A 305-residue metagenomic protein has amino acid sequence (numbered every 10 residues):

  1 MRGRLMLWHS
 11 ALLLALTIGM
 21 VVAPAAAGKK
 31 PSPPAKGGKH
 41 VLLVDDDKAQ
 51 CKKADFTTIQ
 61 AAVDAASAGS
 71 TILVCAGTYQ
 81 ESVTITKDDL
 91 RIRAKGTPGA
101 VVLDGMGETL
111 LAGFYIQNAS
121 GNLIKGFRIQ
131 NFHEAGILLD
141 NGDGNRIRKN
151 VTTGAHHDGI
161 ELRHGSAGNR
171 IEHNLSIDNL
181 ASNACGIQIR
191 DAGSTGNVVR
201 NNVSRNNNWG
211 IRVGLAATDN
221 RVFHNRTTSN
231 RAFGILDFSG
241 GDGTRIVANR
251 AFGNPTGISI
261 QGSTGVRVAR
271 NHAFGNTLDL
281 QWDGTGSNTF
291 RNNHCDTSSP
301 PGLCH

Functional and structural regions predicted by a protein language model:
M1-A11: Bacterial N-terminal signal peptides that target proteins for export
S10-V21: Bacterial N-terminal signal peptides
P24-A61, A65, K95: Right-handed parallel beta-helix/beta-solenoid
K48, K53-F56, T71, A76 (+2 more regions): Right-handed parallel beta-helix/beta-spiral solenoid domain characteristic of secreted/periplasmic
I59-A65, Y79-K87, Y115: Short, T/G/N/S-enriched strand-turn elements that build extracellular solenoid repeat scaffolds
S67, K87-D88, P98, N118-A119 (+14 more regions): Parallel beta-helix/beta-solenoid
T71, Y79-I85, G105-G113, H133-L139 (+8 more regions): Short glycine/acidic-rich loop motifs that flank beta-strands on beta-rich extracellular proteins
N122, F127, N145, N150 (+15 more regions): Consensus "Asn ladder" position of solenoid repeat domains
